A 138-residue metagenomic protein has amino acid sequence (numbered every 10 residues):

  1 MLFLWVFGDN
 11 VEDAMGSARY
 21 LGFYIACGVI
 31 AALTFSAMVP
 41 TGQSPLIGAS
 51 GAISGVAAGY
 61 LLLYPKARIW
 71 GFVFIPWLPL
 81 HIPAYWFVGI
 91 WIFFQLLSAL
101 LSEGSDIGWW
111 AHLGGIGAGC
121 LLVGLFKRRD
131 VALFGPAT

Functional and structural regions predicted by a protein language model:
M1-T138: A detector for small-residue-rich transmembrane helices and their helix-helix packing motifs
